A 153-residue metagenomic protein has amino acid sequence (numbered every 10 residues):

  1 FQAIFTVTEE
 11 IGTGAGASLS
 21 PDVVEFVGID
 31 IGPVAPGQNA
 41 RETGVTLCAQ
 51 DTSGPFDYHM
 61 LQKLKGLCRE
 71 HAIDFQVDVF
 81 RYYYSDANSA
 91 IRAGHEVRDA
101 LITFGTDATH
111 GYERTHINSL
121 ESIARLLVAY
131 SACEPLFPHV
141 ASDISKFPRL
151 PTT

Functional and structural regions predicted by a protein language model:
F1-Q50, Y83, A87, P138: Acidic/histidine-rich catalytic neighborhood of metal-dependent amide-processing enzymes
T46-T153: Active-site-adjacent substrate-binding region of metalloamidase/peptidase-like peptide-processing proteins
